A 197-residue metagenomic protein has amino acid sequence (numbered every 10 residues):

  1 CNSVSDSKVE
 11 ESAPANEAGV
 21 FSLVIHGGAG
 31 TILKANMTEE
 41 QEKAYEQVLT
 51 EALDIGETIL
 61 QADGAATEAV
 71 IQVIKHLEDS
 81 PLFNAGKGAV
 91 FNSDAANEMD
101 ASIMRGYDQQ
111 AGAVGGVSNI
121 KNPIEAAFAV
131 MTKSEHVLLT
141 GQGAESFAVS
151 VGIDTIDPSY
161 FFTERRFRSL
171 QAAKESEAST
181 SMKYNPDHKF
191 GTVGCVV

Functional and structural regions predicted by a protein language model:
V4-V197: Alpha/propeptide regions of enzymes that mature by internal proteolysis
